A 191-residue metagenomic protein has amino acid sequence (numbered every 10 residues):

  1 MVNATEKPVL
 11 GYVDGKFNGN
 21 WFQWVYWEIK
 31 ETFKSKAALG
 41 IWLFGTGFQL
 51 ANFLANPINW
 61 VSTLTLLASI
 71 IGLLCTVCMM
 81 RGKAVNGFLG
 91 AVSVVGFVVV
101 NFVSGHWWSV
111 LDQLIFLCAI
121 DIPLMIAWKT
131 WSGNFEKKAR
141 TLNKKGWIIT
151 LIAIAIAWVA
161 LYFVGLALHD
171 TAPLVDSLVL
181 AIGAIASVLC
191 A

Functional and structural regions predicted by a protein language model:
N3-K7: Polar/charged low-complexity regulatory segments
P8-C75, M79-M80, C118-I120, L124-A191: Polytopic alpha-helical membrane-helix bundles and their juxtamembrane interface segments in multi-pass membrane
L64-L67, L89-V92, W108, D112 (+1 more regions): Physicochemical signature of membrane-embedded alpha-helices that form the seven-helix bundle of GPCRs, emphasizing
K83-L89: Membrane-interfacial loop-to-transmembrane alpha-helix junctions, especially the N-terminal start
V92-W131: Hydrophobic, ordered structural segments
